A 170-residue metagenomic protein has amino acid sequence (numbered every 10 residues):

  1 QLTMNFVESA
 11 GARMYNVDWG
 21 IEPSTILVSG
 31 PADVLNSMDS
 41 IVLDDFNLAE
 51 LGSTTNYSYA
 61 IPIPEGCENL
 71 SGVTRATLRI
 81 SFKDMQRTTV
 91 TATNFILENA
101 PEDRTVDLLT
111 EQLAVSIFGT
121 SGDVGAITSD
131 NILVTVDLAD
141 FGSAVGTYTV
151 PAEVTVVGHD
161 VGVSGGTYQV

Functional and structural regions predicted by a protein language model:
Q1-V170: Structured interface patches
